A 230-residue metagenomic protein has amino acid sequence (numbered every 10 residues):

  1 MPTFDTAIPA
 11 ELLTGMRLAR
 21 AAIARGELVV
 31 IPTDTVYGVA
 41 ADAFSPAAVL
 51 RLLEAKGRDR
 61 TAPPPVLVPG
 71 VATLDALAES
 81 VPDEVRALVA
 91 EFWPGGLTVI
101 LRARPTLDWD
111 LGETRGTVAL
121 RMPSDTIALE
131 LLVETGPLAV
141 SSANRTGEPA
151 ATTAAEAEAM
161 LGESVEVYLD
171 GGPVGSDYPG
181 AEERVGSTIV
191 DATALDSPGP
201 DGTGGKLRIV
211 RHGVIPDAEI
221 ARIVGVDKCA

Functional and structural regions predicted by a protein language model:
M1-A230: Active-site-adjacent structural elements in enzyme catalytic cores
